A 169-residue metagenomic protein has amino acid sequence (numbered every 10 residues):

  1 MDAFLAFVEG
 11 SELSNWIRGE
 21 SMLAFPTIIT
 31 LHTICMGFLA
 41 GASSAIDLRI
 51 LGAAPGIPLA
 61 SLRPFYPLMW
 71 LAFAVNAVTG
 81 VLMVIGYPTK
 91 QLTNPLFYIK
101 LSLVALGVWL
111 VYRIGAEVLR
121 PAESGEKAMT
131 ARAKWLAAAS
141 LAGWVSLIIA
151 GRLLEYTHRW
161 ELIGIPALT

Functional and structural regions predicted by a protein language model:
M1-T169: Polytopic transmembrane helical bundles with strong interfacial aromatic enrichment
